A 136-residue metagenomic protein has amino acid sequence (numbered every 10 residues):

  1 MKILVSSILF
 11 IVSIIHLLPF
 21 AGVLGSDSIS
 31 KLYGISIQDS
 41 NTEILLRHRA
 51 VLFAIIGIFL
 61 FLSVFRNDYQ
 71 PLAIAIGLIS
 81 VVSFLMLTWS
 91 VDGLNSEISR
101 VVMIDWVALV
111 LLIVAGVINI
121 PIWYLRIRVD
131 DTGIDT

Functional and structural regions predicted by a protein language model:
M1-S13, L62-G77: Interfacial segments of alpha-helical transmembrane regions
I14-G22, Q38-L62, A75-V82: Core segments of alpha-helical transmembrane spans in multipass integral membrane proteins
G22-R47, V91-E97: Interfacial loop at the N-terminal end of multi-pass membrane proteins
K31-T42, V64-P71, N119: Short juxtamembrane and helix-loop transition motifs at transmembrane-helix boundaries in membrane proteins
V81-G93: Transmembrane alpha-helical segments of integral membrane proteins
S83-F84, I104-I113: Small-residue-rich segments of transmembrane alpha-helices in multi-pass membrane proteins, especially helix faces
N95-V107: Non-cytosolic membrane-interface motifs at loop->transmembrane helix junctions
L111-D130: Membrane-water interface at the C-terminal end of transmembrane alpha helices
